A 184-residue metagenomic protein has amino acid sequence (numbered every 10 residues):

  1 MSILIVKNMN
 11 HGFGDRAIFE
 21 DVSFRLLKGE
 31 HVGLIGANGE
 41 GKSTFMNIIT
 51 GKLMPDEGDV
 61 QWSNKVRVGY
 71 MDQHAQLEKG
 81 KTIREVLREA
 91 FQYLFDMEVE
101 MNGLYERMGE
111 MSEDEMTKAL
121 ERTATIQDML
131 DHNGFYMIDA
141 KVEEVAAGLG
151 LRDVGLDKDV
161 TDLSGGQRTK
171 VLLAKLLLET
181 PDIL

Functional and structural regions predicted by a protein language model:
M1-L184: ABC ATP-binding cassette signature C-motif
